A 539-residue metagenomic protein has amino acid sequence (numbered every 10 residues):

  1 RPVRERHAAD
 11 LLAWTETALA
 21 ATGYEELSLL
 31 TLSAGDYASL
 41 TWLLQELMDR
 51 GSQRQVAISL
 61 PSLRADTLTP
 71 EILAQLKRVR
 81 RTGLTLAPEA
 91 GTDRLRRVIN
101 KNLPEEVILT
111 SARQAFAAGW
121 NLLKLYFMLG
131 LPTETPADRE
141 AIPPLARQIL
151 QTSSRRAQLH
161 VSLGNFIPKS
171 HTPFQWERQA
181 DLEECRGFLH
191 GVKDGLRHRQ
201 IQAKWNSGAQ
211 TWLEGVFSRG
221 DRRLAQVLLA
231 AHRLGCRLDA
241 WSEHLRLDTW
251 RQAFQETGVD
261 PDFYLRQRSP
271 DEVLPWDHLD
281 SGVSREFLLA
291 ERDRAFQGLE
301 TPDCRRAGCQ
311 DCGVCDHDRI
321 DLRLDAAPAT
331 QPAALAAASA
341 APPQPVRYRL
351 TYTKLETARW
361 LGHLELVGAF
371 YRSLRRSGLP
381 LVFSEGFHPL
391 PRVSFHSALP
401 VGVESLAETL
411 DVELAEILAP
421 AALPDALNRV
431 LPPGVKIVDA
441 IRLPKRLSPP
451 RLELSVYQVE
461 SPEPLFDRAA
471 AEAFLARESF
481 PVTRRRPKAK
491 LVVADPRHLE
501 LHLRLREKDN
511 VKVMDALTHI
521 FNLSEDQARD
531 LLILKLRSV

Functional and structural regions predicted by a protein language model:
E16-G164, P168: Conserved SAM/AdoMet-binding glycine-rich loop
A38-S39, L68-I72, R94-I99, L129-A137 (+4 more regions): Flexible glycine/acidic-rich beta-alpha junction loops that bind and position SAM and/or redox cofactors in anaerobic
N165-S170, L381-A415: Short, charge-patterned binding micro-sites
H198-S339: Radical SAM enzyme core and accessory elements
S339-E356: Residues forming anionic-ligand binding surfaces in small-molecule and nucleic-acid pockets of primarily soluble enzymes
P342-P345, G368, E472-V539: Core RNA-modification/binding signature centered on pseudouridine synthases
A358-R359, L418-A426, E463-L475, E507-D515: Short, conserved charged micro-motifs
L406-Q458: Ordered, amphipathic secondary-structure segments that act as subunit-interaction surfaces in large macromolecular
